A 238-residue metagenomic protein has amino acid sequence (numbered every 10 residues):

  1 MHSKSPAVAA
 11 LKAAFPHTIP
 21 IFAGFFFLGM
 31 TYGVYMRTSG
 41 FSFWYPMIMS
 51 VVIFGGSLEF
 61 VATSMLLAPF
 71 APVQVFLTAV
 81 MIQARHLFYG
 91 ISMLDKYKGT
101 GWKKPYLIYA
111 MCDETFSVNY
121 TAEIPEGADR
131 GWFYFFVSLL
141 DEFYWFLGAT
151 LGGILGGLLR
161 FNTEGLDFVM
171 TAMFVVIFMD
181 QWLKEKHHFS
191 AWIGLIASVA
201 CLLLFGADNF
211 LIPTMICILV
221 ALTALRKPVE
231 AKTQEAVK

Functional and structural regions predicted by a protein language model:
M1-A13: Short, Lys/Arg-rich, polar N-terminal cytosolic tail immediately upstream of the first transmembrane signal-anchor
H2-S3, F76-D167: Helix-loop-helix junctions within the multi-pass membrane cores of secondary transporters/permeases
L11-L28, F41-M47, V52-G55, R160 (+4 more regions): Helical membrane-embedded segments and adjacent short helical loop/helix-boundary regions of multi-pass membrane
A13-I108, A122, Y144: Pore-lining transmembrane helices
M30-V34, V61, V118, T150 (+4 more regions): Alpha-helical transmembrane segments of multipass membrane proteins
S57, M81-F88, M173-M179, S198-A200 (+1 more regions): Alpha-helical transmembrane segments and their membrane-interface exit regions
G131-P213: Membrane-embedded alpha-helical modules
